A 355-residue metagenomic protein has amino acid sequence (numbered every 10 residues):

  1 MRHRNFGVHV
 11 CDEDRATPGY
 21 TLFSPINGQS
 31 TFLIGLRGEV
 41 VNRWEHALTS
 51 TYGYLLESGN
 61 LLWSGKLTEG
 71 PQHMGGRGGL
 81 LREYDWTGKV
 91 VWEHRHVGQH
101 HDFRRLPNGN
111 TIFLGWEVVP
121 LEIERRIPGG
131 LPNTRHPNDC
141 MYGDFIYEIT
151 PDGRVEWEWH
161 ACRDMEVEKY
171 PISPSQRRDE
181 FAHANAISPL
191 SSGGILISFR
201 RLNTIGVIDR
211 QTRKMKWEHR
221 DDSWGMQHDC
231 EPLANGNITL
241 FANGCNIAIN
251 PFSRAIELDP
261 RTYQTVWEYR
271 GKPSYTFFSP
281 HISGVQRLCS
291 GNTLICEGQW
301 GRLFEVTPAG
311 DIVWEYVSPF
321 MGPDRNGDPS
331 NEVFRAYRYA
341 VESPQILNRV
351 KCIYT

Functional and structural regions predicted by a protein language model:
M1-T355: Histidine-/acidic-rich catalytic cores in large beta-rich domains
